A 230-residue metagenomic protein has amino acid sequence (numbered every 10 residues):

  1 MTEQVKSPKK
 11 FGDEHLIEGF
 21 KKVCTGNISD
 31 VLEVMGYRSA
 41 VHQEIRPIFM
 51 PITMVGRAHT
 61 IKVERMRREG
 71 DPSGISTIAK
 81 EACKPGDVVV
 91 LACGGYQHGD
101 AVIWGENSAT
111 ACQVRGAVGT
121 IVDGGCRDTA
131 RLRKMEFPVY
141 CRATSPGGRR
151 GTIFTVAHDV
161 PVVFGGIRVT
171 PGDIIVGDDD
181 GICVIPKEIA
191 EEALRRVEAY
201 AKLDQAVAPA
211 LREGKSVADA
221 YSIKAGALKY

Functional and structural regions predicted by a protein language model:
T2-P171, I185-Y230: Feature captures the catalytic cores and cofactor-binding loops of soluble hydro-lyases/lyases that act on carboxylate
I175: C-terminal binding/interaction regions
D180-C183: Channel- or pocket-lining gating/hinge segments that regulate access to a cavity or pore
